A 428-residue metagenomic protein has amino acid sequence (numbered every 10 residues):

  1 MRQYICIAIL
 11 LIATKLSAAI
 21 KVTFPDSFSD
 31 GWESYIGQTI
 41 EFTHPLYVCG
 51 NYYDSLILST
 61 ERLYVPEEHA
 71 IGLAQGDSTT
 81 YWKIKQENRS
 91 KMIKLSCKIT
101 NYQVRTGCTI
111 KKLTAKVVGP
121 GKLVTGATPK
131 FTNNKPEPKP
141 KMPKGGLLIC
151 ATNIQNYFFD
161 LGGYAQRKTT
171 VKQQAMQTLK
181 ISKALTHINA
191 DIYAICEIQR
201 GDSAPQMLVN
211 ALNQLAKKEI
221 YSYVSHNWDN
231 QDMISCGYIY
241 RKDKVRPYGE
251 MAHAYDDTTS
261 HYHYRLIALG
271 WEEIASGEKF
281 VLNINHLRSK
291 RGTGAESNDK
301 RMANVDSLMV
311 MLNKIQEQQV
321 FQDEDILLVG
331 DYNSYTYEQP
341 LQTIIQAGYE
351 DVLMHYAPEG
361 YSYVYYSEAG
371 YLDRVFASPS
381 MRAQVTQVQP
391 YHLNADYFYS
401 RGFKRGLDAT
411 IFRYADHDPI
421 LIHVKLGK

Functional and structural regions predicted by a protein language model:
Y4-T14: Sec-dependent N-terminal signal peptides
L16, P66-G76, V117-S235, K300-V310 (+5 more regions): N-terminal, active-site-proximal structural segment of metallo-dependent hydrolase catalytic domains
A18-L148, T152, N156-G163, Q177-L179: Extended non-catalytic accessory segments flanking core domains
K21-D30, S34-G37, Q86-S96, N101 (+7 more regions): Metal-dependent phosphoester-hydrolase catalytic domains
I36-F42, K91-I93, G145-L148, D191 (+4 more regions): Envelope-exposed proteins and targeting segments
Y47-V48, L63, T100-Q103, I154-F158 (+9 more regions): Solvent-exposed loop/turn segments at secondary-structure junctions within structured extracellular/periplasmic domains
Y53-P66, Q174, T178, I188 (+3 more regions): Extracytoplasmic, non-cytosolic globular domains
R200-L287: Structured beta-strand-rich core segments of catalytic domains in phosphoester-bond hydrolases
